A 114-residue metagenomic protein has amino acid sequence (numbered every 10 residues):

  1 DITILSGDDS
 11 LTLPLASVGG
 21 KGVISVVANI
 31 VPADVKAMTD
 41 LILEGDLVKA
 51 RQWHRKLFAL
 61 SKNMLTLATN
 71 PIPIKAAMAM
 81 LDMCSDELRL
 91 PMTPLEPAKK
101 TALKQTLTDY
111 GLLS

Functional and structural regions predicted by a protein language model:
I2-T3, L65: Residue-level marker of alpha-helix boundaries and capping positions
T3-L5, K21-G22: Structural preference for beta-strand elements that scaffold enzyme active sites
S10-S114: Structured C-terminal cap/extension of enzyme domains
